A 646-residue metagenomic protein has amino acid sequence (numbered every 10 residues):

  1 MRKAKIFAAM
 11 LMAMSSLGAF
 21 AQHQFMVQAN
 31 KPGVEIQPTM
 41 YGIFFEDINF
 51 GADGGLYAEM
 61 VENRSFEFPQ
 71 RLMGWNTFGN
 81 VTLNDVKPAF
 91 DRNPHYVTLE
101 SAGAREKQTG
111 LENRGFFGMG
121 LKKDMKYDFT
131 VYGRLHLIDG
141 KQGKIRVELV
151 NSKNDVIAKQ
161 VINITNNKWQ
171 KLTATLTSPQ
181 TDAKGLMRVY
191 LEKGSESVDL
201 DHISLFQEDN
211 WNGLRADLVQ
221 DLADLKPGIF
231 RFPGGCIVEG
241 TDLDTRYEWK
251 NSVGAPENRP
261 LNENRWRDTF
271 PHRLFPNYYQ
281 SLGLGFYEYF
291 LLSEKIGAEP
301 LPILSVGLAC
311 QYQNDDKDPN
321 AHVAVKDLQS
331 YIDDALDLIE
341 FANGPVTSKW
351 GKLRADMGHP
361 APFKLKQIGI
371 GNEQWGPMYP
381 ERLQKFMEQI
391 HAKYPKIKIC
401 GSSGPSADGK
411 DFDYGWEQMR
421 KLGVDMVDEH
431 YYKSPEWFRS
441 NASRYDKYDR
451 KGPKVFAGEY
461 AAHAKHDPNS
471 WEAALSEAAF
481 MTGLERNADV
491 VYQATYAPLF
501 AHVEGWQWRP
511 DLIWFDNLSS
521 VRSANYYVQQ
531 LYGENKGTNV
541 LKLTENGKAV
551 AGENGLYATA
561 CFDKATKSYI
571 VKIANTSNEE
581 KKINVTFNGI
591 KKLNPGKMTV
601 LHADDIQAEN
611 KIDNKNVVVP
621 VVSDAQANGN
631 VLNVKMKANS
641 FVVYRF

Functional and structural regions predicted by a protein language model:
M1-Q24: Bacterial Sec-dependent N-terminal signal peptides
Q22-S281, E299-L301, N314-Q329, N372 (+8 more regions): Extracellular and organelle-lumenal recognition/adhesion modules and their flexible linkers in secreted
I43, V131, K226, S293 (+6 more regions): Conserved, mostly hydrophobic/aromatic
V161, G555-K592, M598, S640-V642: Carbohydrate-binding surface patches
L176-P179, G185-L186, Q207-P227, L282-L292 (+5 more regions): An active-site-proximal structural segment forming one wall of the substrate-binding cleft that immediately precedes
L191, P233-C236, V306, Q311 (+2 more regions): Active-site groove signature of glycoside hydrolases
L292, E388-Q389, P395-K398, W416-M419 (+4 more regions): Catalytic-core region of carbohydrate-active enzymes that cleave or remodel glycosidic bonds
Q311-V323, P360, P405-K433, V503-W508: Substrate-binding cleft/loops of secretory-pathway carbohydrate-active enzymes
